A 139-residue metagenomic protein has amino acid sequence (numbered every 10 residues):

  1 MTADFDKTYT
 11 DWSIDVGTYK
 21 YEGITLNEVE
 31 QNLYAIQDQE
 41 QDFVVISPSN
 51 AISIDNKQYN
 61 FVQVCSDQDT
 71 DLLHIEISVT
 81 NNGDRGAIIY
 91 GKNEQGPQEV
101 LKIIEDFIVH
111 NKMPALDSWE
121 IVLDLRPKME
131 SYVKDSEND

Functional and structural regions predicted by a protein language model:
M1-Q41, I52-D139: Acidic, proline/glycine-rich low-complexity IDRs
V44-I46: A short glycine-rich, His/Asp/Glu-containing loop-to-beta-strand
P48-N50: Generic secondary-structure microfeatures
